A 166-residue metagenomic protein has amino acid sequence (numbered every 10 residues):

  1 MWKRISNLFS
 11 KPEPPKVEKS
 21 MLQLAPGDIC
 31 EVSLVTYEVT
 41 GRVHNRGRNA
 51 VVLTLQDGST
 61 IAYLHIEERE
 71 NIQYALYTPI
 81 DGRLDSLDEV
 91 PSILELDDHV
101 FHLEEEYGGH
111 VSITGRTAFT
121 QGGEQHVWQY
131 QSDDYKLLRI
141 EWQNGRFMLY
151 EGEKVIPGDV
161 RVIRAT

Functional and structural regions predicted by a protein language model:
M1-T166: Mixed-charge, low-complexity intrinsically disordered regions
